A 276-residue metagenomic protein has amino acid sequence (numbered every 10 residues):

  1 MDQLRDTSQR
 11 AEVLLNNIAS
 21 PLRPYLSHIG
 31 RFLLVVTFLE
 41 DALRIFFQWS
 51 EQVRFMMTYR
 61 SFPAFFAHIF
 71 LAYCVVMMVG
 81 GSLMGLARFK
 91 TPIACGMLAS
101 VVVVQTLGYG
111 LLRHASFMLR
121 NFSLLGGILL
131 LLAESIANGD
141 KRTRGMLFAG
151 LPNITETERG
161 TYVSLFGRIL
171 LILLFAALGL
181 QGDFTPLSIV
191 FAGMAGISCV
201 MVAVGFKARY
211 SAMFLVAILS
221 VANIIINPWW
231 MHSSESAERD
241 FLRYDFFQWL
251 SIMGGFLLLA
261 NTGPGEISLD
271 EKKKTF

Functional and structural regions predicted by a protein language model:
M1-G80, L86-I197, A203-F276: Extended, low-polarity transmembrane helix blocks
